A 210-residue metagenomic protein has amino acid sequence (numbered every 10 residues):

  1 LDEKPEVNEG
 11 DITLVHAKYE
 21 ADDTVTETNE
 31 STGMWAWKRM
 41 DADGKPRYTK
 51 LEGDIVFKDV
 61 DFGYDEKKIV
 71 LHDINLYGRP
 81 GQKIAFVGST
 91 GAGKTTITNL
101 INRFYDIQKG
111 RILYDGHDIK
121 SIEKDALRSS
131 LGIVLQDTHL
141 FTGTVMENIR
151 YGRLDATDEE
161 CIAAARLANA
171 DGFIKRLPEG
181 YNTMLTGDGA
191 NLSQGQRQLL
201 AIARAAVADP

Functional and structural regions predicted by a protein language model:
L1-D2, H16: Amphipathic alpha-helical signal-transduction/coupling segments on the cytosolic side of membrane proteins
P5-V7: Microtubule-binding structural modules
G10-P210: ABC-type nucleotide-binding domain
